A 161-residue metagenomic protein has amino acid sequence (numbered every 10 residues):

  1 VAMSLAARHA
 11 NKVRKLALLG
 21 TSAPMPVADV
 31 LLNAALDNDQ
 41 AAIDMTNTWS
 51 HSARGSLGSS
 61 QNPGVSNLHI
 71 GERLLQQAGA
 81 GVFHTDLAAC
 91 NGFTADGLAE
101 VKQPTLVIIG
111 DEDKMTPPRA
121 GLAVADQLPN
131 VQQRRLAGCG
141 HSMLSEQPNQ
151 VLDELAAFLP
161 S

Functional and structural regions predicted by a protein language model:
V1-P26: Conserved hydrolase catalytic core segment
A17-L19, L106-I108, R134: Hydrophobic/aromatic beta-strand patches that form the interior of the parallel beta-sheet core in alpha/beta enzyme
P24-V27, N33-E100: Conserved alpha/beta-hydrolase catalytic His-Asp/Glu region
A99-K102, Q127-L128: Short, conserved loop/helix-junction motifs that constitute active-site signature segments in enzyme catalytic cores
V101, V107-I109, D113: Short beta-strand/loop motif that positions the catalytic acidic residue of the alpha/beta-hydrolase fold
K114-A120: Conserved alpha/beta-hydrolase "acid-adjacent" motif
L122-V131: Active-site-adjacent alpha-helix of alpha/beta-hydrolase-fold enzymes
N130-S161: Catalytic active-site module of serine/aspartate enzymes centered on a nucleophile-bearing elbow/loop
